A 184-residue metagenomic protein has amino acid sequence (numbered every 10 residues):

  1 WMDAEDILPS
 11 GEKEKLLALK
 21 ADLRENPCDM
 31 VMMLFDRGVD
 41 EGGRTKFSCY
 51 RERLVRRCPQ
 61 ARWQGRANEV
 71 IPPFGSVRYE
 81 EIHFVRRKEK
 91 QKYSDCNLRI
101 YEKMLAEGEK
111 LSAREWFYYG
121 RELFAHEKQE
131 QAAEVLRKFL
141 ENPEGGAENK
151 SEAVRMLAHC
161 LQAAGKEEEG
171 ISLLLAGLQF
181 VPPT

Functional and structural regions predicted by a protein language model:
L8-E134: Catalytic-site signature of metal-activated, phosphate-bearing donor transferases, centered on the GT-A/GT-A-like
E107-G108, N142, G146, F180: Structural marker of alpha-solenoid helical repeat scaffolds
